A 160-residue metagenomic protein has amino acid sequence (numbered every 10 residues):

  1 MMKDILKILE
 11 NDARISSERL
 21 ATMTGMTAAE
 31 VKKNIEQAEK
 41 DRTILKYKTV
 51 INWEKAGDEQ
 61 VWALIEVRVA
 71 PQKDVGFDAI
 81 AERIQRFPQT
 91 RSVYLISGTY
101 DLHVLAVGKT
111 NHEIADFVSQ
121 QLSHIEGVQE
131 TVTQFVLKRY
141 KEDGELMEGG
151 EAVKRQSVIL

Functional and structural regions predicted by a protein language model:
M1-L160: A compositional/biophysical signature of low hydrophobicity enriched in polar/charged and small residues
